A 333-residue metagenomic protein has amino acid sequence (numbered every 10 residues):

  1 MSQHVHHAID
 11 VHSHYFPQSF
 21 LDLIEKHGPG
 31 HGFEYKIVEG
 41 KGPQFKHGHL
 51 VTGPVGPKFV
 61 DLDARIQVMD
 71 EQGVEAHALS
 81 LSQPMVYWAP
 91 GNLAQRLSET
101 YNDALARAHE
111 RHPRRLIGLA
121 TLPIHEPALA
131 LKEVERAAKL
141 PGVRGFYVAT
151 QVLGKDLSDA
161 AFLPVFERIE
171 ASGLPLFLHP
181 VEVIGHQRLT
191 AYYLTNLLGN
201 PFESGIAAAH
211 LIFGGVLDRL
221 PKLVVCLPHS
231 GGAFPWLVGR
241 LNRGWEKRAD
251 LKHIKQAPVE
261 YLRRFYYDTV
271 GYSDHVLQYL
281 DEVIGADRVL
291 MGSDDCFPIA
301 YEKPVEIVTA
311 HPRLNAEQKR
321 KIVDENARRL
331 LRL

Functional and structural regions predicted by a protein language model:
M1-L333: Helix-coil boundary/capping segments in enzymes
